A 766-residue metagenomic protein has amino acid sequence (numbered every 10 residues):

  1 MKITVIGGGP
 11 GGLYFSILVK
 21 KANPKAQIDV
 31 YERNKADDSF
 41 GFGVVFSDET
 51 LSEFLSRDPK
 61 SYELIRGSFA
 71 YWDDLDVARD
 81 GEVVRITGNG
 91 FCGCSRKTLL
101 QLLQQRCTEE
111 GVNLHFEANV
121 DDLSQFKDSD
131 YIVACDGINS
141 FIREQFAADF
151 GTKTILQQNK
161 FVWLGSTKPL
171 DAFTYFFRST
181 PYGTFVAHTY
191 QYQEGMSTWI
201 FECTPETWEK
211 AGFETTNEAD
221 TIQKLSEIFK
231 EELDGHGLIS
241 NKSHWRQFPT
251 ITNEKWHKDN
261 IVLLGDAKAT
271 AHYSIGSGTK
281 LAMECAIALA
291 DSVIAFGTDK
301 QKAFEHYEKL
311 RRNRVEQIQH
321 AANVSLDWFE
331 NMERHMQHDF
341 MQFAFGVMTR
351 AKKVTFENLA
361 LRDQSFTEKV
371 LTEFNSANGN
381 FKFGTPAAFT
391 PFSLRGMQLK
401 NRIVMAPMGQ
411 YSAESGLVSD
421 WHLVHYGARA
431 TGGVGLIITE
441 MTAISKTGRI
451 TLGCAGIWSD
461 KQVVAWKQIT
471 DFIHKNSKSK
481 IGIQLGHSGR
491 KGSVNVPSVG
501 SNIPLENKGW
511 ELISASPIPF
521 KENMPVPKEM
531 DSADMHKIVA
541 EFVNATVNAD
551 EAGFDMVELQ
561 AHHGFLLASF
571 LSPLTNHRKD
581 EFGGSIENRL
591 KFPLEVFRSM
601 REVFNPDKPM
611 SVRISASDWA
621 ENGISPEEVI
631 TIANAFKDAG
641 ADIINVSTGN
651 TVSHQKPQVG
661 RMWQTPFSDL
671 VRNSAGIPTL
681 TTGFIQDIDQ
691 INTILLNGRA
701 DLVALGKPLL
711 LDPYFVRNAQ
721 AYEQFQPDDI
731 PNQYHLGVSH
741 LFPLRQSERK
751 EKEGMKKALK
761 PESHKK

Functional and structural regions predicted by a protein language model:
K2-W72, T87-T98, G278: Glycine-rich FAD cofactor-binding loop and adjacent beta-loop-alpha segment at the N-terminus of flavoprotein
V5-L18, V133-A134, L164, H244-V324 (+2 more regions): Conserved mid-domain beta->alpha element of the FAD-binding
D29, I261-L263, I437, V703-A704: Residue-level marker for buried hydrophobic side chains located in beta-strands that build the well-ordered beta-sheet
D48-W163, T367-L371: Conserved N-terminal helical subregion
E82-N89, S95, E110, D171-T252 (+1 more regions): Conserved FAD/dinucleotide-binding core of flavoprotein oxidoreductases
N139-Y182, P205-T207, G433: Central beta-strand plus flanking loop segment that forms part of the substrate or channel wall within the catalytic
D291-G379: C-terminal helical "tail/cap" subdomain of flavin- and related membrane-associated enzymes
S365-K766: Flavin-dependent oxidoreductase catalytic cores
